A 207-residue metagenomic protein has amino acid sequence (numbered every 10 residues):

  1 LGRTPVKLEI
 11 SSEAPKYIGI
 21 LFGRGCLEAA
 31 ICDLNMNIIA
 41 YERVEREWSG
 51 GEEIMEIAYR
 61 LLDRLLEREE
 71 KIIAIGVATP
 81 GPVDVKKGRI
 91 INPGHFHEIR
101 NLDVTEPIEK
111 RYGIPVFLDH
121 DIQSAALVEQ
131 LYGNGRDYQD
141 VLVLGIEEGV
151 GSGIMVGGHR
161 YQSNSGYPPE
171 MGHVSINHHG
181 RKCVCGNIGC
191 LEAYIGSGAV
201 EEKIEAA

Functional and structural regions predicted by a protein language model:
L1-I10, I114, N134: Nucleotide/phosphate-binding catalytic cleft detector across ATP-hydrolyzing and phosphate-transferring enzymes
T4-A40, V143-V156: Gly/Thr-rich phosphate-binding beta-strand-loop-beta motif of the actin/hexokinase/Hsp70
I31, P82-V83, I154, S175: Hydrophobic beta-strand positions
I38, E42-D140: Glycine-rich phosphate-binding loop and adjoining helix at the ATP-binding site of ATP-dependent phosphoryl-transfer
T79, L191-A207: A mobile "lid/hinge" subdomain adjacent to the ATP/sugar-phosphate binding pocket shared across diverse ATP-dependent
D137-Y194: Glycine-rich phosphate-binding loop of actin/hexokinase-like ATP-binding domains
